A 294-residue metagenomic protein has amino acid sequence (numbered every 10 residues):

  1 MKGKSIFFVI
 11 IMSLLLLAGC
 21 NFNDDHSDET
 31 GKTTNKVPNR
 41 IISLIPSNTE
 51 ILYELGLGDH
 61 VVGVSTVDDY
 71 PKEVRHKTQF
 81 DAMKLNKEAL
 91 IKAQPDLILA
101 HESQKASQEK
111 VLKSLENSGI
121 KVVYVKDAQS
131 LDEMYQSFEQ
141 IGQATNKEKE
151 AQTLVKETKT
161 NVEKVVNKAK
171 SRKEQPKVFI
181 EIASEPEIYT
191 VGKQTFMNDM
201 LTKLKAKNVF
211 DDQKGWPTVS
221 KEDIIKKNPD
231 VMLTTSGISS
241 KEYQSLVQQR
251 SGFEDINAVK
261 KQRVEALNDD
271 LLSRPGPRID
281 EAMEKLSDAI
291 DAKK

Functional and structural regions predicted by a protein language model:
L15-G19: C-terminal motif of bacterial Sec signal peptides marking the signal peptidase cleavage site
N21-D24: Bacterial signal peptide processing site
N39-R40, E133-Q143, Q152, T234-K294: Structured C-terminal subdomain patch of bacterial secreted/periplasmic proteins
R40-A93, L97-Q104: A short, structured surface patch at a secondary-structure boundary
R40-L55, K149-L204: Basic- and aromatic-lined ligand-binding clefts that recognize polyanionic substrates
S65-Y70, Y189-W216: Alpha-helical, coiled-coil/dimerization segments enriched in small aliphatic residues
K87-A100, I120, K221-T234: Proline-aspartate-enriched helix->loop->beta-strand connector
S107-K110, K126-Q140, Q175-F196, S240-Y243: Extracytoplasmic ligand-binding site segments that recognize negatively charged/polar headgroups
